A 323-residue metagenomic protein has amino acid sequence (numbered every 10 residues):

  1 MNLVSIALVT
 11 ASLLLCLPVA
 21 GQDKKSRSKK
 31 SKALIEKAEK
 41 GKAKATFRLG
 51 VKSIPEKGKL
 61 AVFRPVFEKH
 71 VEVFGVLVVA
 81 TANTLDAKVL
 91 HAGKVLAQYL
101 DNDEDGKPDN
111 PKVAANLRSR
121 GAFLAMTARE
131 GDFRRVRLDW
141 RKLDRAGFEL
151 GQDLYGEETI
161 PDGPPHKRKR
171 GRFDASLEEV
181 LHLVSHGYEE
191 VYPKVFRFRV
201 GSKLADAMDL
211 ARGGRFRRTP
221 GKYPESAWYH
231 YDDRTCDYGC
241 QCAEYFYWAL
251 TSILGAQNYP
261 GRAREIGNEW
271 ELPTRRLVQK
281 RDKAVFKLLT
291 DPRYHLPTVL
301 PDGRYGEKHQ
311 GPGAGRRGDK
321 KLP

Functional and structural regions predicted by a protein language model:
M1-L3: N-terminal secretory signal peptides that target proteins for export/translocation
S5-C16: Bacterial N-terminal signal peptides
C16-D23: Boundary at the C-terminal end of the N-terminal hydrophobic targeting segment
S26-F74: N-terminal low-complexity, Pro/Thr/Ser-rich intrinsically disordered segments that act as propeptides or flexible
K59, V66, V73-W228: Acidic/His-rich structured neighborhood in mature extracellular/periplasmic domains
T81-N83, H230-Y238, P273: Active-site rim elements
T219-Y223, C236-Q241: Active-site metal-coordination segments of metallo-dependent hydrolases
A243-P323: Pan-zinc metallopeptidase signature
